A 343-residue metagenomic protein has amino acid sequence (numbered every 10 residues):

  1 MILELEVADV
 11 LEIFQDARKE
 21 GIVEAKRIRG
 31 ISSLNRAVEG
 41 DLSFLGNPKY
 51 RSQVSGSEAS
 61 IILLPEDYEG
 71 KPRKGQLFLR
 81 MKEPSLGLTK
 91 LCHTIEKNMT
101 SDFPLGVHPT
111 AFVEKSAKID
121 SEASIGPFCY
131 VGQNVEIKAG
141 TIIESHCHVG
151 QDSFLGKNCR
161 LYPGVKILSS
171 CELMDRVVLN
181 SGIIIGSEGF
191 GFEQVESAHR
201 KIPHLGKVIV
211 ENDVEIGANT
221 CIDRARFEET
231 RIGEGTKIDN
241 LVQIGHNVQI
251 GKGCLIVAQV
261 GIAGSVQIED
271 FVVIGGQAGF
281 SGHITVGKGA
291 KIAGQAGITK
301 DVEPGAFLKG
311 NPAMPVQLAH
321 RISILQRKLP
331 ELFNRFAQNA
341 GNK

Functional and structural regions predicted by a protein language model:
M1-T110, R176, G182-I183, S187-K201 (+2 more regions): Terminal amphipathic alpha-helical/low-complexity segments used for targeting or macromolecular assembly
F44, G106-P315: Structural signal for interior beta-strand "rungs" in well-ordered beta-sheet cores of soluble enzyme domains
